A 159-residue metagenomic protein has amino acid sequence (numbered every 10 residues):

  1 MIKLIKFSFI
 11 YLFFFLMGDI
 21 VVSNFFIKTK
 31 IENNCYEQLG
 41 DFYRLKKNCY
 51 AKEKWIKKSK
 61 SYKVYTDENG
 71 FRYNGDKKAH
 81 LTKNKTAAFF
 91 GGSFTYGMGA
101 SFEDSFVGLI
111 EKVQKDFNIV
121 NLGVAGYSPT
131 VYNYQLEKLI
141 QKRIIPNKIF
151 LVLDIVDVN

Functional and structural regions predicted by a protein language model:
M1-L4: Positively charged n-region of N-terminal signal peptides that target proteins for export
K6-V21: Hydrophobic membrane-insertion alpha-helices, especially the h-region of bacterial N-terminal signal peptides
G18, G91, L153: Active-site flanking residues adjacent to catalytic metal/cofactor-binding acidic residues
F25-Q114: Membrane/wall-proximal cationic-aromatic binding patches
I27-R44, P129-N159: Interaction-surface signature
N84, D116, I145-K148: A general structural motif
A88-F90, V120, I149-L151: Conserved beta-strand elements of the Class I
N121-S128: Short beta->alpha junction loops
